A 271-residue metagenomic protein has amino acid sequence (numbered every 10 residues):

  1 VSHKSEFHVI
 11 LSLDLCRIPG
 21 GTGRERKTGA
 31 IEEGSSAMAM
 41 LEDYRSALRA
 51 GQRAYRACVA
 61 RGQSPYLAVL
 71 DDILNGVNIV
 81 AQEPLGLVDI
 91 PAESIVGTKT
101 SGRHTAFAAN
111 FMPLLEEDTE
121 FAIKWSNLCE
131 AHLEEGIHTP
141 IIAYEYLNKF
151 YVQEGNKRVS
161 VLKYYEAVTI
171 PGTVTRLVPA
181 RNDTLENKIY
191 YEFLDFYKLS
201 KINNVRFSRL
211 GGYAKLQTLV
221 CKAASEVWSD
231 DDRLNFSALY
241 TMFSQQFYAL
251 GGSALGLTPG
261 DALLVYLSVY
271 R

Functional and structural regions predicted by a protein language model:
V1-H3, R24: Short, low-complexity interaction segments enriched in Ser/Thr/Pro/Gly
G20-A37: Short, Lys/Arg-enriched N-terminal segments with co-localized hydrophobic residues within the first ~10-30 amino acids
E33-L147, Q153, Y164, R209-T218 (+4 more regions): Short, charged/polar connector segments at secondary-structure boundaries
E116, K149-F150, N204, D231: Conserved aromatic-histidine-acidic binding/catalytic patches
E135-Y151, K157-I189: A short, basic-hydrophobic beta/loop patch
P171, T175-L177, R181-R271: Solvent-exposed functional surfaces
